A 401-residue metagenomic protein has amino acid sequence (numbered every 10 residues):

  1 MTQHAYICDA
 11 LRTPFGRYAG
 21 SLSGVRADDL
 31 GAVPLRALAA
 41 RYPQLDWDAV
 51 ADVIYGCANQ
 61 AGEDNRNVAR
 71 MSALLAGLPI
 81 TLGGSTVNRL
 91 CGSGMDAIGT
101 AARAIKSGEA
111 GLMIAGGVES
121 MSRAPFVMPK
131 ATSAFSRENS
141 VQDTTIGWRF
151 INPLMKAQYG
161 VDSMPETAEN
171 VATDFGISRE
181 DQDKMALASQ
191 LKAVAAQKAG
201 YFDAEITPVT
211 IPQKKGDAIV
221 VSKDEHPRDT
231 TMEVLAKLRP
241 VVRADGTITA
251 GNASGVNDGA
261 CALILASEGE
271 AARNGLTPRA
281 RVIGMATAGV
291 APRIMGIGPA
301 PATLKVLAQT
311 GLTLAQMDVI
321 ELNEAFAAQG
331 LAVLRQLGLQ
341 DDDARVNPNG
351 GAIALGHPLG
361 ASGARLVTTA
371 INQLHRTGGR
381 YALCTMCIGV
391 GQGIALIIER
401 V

Functional and structural regions predicted by a protein language model:
M1-S72, A76, G83, T167-R179 (+5 more regions): Conserved active-site "lid/cap" helical segment
M1-V25, I146, M232-I297, P301 (+5 more regions): Condensing-enzyme catalytic core mediating Claisen C-C bond formation in acyl metabolism
R12, G24, D28-V33, Q44 (+3 more regions): N-terminal extracellular/periplasmic Venus flytrap/periplasmic-binding protein-like
V25, W47, C57-M113, Q142-W148 (+5 more regions): Conserved catalytic cysteine-centered active-site region of acyl-thioester-dependent Claisen-condensing enzymes
Y55, E169, E205, Q213 (+1 more regions): Active-site pocket-lining segment
G111-N170: Flexible glycine-/small-residue-enriched beta->alpha junction loops that bind anionic phosphate/pyrophosphate groups
R149-F202: N-terminal leader/propeptide and maturation segments of large enzyme subunits in energy/redox metabolism and hydrolases
